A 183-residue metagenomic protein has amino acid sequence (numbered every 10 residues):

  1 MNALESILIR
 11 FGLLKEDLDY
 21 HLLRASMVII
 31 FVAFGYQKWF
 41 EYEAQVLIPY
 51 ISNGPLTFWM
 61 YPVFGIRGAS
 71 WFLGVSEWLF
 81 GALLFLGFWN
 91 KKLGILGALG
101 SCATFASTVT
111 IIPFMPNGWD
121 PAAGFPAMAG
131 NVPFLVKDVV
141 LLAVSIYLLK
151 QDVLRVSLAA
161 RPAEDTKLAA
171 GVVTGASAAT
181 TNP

Functional and structural regions predicted by a protein language model:
M1-P183: Membrane-interface extramembranous regions
